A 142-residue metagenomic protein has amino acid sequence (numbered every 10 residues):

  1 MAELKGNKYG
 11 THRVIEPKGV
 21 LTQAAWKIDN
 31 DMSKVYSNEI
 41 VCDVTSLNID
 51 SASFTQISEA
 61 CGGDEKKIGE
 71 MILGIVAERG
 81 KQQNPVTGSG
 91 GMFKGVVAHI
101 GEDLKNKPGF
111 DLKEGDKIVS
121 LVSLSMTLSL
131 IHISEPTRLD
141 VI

Functional and structural regions predicted by a protein language model:
A2-G69: Long terminal accessory regions outside catalytic cores
K5-T11, L21-K27, I75-G80, E102 (+2 more regions): Short amphipathic alpha-helical surface micro-motifs
S33-N48, E59-L124: Glycine-rich beta-strand-centered segment in the early N-terminal region that forms part of a ligand/cofactor-binding
A52, K105, V141: Conserved protein kinase catalytic core
S53, S125-H132: Short, Lys/Arg- and Gly-enriched loop/turn segments at beta-strand edges
I131-I142: Single conserved hydrophobic/aromatic residue that forms the stacking wall/gate of nucleotide- or nucleobase-binding
